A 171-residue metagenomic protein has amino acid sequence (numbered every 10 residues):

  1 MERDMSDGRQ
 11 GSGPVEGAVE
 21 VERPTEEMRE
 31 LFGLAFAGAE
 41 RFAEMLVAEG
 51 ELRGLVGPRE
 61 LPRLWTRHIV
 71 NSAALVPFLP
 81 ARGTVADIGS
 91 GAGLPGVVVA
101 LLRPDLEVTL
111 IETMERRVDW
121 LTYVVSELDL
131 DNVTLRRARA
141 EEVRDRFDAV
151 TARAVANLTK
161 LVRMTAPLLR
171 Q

Functional and structural regions predicted by a protein language model:
M1-A86, L102, R116-V133: Class I SAM-dependent transferase core
D4-Q10, R103-Q171: S-adenosylmethionine
L46, V99, T165: Residue-level signal for inorganic ion chemistry
R53-G54, P62-R63, A92, R153-A156: Flexible, active-site-adjacent loop/turn segments at secondary-structure boundaries
A73, V97, R163: Active-site phosphate/pyrophosphate- and oxyanion-stabilizing loops and adjacent acidic/basic residues in soluble
I88-S90: Conserved beta-strand/loop positions that form the S-adenosyl-L-methionine
A92-D105: Conserved SAM-binding loop of SAM-dependent methyltransferases across substrates and taxa, primarily the Class I
